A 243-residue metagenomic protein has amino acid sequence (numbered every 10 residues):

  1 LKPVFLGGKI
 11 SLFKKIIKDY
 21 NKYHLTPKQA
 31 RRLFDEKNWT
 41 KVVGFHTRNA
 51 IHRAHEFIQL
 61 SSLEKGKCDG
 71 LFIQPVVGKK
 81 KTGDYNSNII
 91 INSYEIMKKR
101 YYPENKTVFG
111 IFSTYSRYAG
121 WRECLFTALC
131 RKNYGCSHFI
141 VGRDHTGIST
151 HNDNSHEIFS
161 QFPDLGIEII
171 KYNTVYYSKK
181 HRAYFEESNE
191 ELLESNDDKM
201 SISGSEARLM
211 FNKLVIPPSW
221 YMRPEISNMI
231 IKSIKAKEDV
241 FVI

Functional and structural regions predicted by a protein language model:
L1-I243: Active-site cores that bind ATP or allylic diphosphates and position pyrophosphate for catalysis
